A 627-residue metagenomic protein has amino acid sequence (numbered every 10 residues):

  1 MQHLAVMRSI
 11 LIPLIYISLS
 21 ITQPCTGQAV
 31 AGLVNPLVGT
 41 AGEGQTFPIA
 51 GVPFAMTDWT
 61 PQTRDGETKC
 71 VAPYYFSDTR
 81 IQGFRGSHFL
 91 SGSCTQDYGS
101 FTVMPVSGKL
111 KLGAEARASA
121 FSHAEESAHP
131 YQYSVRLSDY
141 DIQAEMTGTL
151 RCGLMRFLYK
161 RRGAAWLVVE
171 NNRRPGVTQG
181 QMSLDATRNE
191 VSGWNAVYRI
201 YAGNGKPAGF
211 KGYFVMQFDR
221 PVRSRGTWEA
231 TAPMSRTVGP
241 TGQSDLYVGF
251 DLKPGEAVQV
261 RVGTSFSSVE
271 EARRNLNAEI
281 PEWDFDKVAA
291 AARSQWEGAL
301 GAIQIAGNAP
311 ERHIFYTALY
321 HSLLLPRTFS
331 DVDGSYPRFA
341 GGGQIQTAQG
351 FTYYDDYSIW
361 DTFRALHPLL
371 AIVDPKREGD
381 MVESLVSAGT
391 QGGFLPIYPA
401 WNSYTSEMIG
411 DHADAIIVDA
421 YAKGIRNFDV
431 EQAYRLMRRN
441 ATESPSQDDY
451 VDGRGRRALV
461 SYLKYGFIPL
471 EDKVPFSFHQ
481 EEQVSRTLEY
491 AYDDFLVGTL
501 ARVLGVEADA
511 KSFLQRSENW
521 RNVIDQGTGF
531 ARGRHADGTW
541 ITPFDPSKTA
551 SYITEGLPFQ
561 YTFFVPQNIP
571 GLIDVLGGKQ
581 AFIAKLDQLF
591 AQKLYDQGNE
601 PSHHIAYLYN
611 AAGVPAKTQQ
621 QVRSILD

Functional and structural regions predicted by a protein language model:
M1-I10: Positively charged n-region of N-terminal signal peptides that target proteins for export
I10-S20: Bacterial N-terminal signal peptides
L19-Q28: Bacterial Sec-dependent signal peptides at the C-terminal "C-region" and cleavage site
G27-H367, A371-A415, Y421-L488, L496 (+6 more regions): Accessory carbohydrate-recognition regions in carbohydrate-active enzymes
D493: ATP-dependent phospho-/nucleotidyl transfer catalytic cores
